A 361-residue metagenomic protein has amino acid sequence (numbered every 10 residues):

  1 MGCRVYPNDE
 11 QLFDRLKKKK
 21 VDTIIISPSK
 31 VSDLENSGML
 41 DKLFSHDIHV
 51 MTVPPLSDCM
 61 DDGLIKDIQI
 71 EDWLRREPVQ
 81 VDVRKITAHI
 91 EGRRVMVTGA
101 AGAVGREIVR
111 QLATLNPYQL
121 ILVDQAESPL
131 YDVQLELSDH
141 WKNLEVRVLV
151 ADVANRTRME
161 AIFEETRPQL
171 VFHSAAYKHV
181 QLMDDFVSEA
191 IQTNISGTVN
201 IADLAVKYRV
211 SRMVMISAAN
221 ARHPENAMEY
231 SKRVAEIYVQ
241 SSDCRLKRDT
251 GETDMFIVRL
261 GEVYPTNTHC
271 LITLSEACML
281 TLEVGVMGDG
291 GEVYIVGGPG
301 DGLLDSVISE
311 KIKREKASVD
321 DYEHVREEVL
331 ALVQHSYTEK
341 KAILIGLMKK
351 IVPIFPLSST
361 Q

Functional and structural regions predicted by a protein language model:
M1-H49, M60, Q125-D132, D139 (+2 more regions): A solvent-exposed beta-alpha-beta segment
D9, N36-R94: Flexible, Lys/Arg-rich cytosolic regulatory linkers and terminal tails that connect or flank
L16, K20-D22, P117-Y118, F163-F172 (+2 more regions): Proline-aspartate-enriched helix->loop->beta-strand connector
I26, V95-T98, L122: Hydrophobic Val/Ile/Leu positions in short beta-strands of Rossmann-like dinucleotide-binding domains
H46, H173, Y177-I237, S241 (+1 more regions): Conserved Rossmann-fold NAD(P)-dependent oxidoreductase catalytic core, especially the SDR/UDP-sugar
K85-T87, S241-Q361: Strand-loop microenvironment adjacent to phosphate/nucleotide-handling motifs in alpha/beta enzyme folds
V95-A113: N-terminal Rossmann NAD(P)H-binding glycine-rich loop of SDR-like oxidoreductase domains
L149-L170: Conserved Rossmann-fold cofactor-binding substructure of NAD(P)-dependent oxidoreductases
